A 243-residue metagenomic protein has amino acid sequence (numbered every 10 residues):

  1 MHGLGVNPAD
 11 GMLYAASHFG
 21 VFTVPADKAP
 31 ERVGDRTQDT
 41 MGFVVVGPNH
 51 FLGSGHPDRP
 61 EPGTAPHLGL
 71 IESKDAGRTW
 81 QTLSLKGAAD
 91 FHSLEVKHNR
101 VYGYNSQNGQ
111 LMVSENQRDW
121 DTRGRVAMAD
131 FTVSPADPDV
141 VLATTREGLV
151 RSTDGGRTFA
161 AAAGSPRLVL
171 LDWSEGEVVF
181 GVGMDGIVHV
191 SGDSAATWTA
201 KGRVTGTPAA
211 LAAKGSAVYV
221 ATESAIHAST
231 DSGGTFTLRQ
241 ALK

Functional and structural regions predicted by a protein language model:
M1-F22, D35-G42: Beta-strand-rich domains and repeat architectures in extracellular enzymes and scaffolds, especially beta-propellers
G5, F43-V44, E95, T132-P135 (+2 more regions): Conserved beta-strand position repeated across blades of beta-propeller domains
A9-G11, P48-N49, H98-N99, P138-D139 (+2 more regions): Short coil/turn segments that connect the beta-strands within blades of beta-propeller domains
A15, G53-S54, G103, A143 (+2 more regions): Residue position within the beta-strands of beta-propeller blades
F19-V33, T40, P66-S84, M112-R123 (+3 more regions): Asp-box/BNR beta-propeller loop motif
G20-F22, H56-P62, N108-Q110, L149 (+1 more regions): Short glycine/acidic-enriched loop and turn motifs that connect beta-strands
R36-M41, K86-F91, R125-F131, G164-L170 (+2 more regions): Short coil/turn segments at the loop-to-beta-strand junctions that recur within blades of beta-propeller repeat folds
P60-H67, Y104-Q107, A143-T144, G183-M184: Short, solvent-exposed loop/turn segments at conserved positions within beta-propeller repeat blades
